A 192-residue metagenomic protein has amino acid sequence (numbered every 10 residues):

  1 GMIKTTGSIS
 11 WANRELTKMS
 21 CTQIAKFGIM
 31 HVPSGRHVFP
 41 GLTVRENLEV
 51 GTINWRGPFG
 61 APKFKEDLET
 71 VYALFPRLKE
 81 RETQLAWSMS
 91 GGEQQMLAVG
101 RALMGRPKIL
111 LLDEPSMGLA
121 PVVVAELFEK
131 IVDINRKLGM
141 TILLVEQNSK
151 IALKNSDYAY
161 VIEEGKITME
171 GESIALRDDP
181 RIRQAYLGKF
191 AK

Functional and structural regions predicted by a protein language model:
G1-K192: Glycine-rich phosphate-binding loops of nucleotide-dependent enzymes
